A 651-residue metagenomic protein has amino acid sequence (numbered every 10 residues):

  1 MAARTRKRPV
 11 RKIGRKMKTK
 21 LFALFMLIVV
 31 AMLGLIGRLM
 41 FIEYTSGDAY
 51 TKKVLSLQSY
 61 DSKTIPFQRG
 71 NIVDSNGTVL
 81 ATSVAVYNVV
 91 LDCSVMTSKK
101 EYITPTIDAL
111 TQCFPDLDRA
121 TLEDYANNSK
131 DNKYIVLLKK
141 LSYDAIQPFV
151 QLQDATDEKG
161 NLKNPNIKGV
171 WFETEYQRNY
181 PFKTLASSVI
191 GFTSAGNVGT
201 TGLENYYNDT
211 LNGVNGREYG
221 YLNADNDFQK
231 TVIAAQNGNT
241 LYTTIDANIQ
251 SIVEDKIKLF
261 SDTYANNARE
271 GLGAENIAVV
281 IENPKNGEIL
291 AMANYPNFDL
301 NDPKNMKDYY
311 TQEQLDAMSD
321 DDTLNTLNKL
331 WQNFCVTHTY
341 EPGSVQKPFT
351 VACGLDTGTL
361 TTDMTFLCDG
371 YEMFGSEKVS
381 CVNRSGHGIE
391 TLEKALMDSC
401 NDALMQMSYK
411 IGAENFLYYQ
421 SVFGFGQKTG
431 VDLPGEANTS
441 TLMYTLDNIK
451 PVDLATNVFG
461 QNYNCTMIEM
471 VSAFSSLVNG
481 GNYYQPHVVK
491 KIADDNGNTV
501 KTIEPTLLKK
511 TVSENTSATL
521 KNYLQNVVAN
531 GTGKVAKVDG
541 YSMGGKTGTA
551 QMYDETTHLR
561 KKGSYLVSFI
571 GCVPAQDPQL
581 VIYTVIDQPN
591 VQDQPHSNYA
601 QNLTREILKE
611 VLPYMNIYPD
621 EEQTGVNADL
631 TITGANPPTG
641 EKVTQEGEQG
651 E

Functional and structural regions predicted by a protein language model:
M1-Q312, E414-S421, A536-V538, T556 (+3 more regions): Periplasmic/cell-envelope proteins involved in peptidoglycan metabolism and beta-lactam response
V79-T82, Y87, R119, D227-A234 (+7 more regions): Beta-lactam-recognizing serine transpeptidase/beta-lactamase-like catalytic domain environment
